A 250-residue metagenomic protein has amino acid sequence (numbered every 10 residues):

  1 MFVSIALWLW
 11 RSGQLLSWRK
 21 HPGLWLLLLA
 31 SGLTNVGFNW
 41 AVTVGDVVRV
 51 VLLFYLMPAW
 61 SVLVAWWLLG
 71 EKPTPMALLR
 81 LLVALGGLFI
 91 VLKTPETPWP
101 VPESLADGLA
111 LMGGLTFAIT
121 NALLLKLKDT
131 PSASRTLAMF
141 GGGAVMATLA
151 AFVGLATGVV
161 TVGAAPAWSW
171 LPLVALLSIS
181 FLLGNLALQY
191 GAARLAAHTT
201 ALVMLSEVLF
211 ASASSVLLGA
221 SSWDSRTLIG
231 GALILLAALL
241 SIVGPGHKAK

Functional and structural regions predicted by a protein language model:
M1-L33, W60-S61, T116-T120, A138-T157 (+1 more regions): Transmembrane alpha-helices of multi-pass small-molecule transport proteins
M1-W8, R80-V83, L105-G108, L123 (+2 more regions): Hydrophobic alpha-helical transmembrane segments of multi-pass integral membrane proteins, especially transporters
S12-R49, I90, I179-L195: Specific transmembrane alpha-helical segments of multi-pass solute transporters/efflux pumps, especially DMT/EamA
S17-H21, K93-T116, A156-L176, W223-A232: Juxtamembrane helix-entry segments on the extracytoplasmic side of multipass membrane proteins
G37, L82, G86-F89, T97-K126 (+1 more regions): Glycine-/small-residue-enriched transmembrane alpha-helix faces in small-molecule transporters and effluxers
V51-L56, L124-V145, F181-L217: Helix-helix packing/entry segments at the starts of transmembrane helices
P58-L79, L209-L228: C-terminal transmembrane-helix exit sites in multi-pass transporters
M76-P95, R226-P245: Hydrophobic transmembrane alpha-helices of multi-pass small-molecule transport proteins
